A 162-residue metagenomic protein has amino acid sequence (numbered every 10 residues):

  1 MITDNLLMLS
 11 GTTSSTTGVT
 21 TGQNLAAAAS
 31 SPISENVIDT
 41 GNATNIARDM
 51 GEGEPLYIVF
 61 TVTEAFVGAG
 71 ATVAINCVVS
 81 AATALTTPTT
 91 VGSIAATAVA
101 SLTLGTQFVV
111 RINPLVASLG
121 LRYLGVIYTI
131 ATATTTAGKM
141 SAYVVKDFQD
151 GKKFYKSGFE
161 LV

Functional and structural regions predicted by a protein language model:
M1-V162: Surface-exposed, low-hydrophobicity beta-strand/loop segments enriched in small/polar/acidic residues
